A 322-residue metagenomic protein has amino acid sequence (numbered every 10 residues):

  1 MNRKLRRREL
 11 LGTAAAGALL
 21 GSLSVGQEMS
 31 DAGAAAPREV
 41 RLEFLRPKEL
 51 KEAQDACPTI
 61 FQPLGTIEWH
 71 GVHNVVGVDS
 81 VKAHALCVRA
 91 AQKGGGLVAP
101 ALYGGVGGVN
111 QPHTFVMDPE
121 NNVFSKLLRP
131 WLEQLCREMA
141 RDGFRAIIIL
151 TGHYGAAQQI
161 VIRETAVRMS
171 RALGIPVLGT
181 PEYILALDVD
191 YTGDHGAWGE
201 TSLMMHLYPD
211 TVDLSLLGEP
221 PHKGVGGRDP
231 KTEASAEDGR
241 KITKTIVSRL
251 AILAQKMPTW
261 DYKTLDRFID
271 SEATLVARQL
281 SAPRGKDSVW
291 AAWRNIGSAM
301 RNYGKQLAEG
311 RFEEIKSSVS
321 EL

Functional and structural regions predicted by a protein language model:
L5, L11-L20, Q27-I148, G152-L322: Extended, histidine- and acidic-residue-enriched regions that form the cofactor-binding/catalytic faces
